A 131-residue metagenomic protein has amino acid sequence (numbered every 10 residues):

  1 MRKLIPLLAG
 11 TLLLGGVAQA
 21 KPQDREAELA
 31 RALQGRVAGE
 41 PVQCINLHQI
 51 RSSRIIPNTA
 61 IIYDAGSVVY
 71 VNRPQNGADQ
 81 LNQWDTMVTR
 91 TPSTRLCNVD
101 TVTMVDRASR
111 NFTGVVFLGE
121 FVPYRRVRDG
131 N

Functional and structural regions predicted by a protein language model:
M1-L4: Positively charged n-region of N-terminal signal peptides that target proteins for export
P6-G15: Bacterial N-terminal signal peptides
L8, P57, R125: Residues that line or immediately flank small-molecule/substrate-binding pockets and catalytic motifs
A20-Y70, G130: N-terminal secretory signal peptides
Q75-N131: Helix-rich interaction surfaces within compact, conserved domain-sized segments that mediate assembly or partner
